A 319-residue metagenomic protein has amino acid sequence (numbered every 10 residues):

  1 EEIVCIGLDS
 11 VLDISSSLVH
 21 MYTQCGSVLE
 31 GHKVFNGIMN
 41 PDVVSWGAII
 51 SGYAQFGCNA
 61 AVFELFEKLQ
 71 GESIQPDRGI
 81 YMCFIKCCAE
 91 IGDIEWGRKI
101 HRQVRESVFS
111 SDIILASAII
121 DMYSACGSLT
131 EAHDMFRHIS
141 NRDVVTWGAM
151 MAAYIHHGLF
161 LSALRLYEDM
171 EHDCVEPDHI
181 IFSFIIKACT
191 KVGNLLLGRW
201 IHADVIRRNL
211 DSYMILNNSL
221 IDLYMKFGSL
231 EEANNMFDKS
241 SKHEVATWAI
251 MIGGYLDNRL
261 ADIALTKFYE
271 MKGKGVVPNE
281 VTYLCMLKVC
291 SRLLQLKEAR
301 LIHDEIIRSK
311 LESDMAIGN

Functional and structural regions predicted by a protein language model:
V11-S16, G31, D42, W46-G47 (+26 more regions): Pentatricopeptide repeat
M21, I38, I49, L69 (+10 more regions): Methionine-biased hydrophobic packing positions in alpha-helices, especially within tandem helical repeat solenoids
C58, E67-S73, D93, M150 (+5 more regions): Core domains of intracellular innate-immunity/apoptotic signalosomes
